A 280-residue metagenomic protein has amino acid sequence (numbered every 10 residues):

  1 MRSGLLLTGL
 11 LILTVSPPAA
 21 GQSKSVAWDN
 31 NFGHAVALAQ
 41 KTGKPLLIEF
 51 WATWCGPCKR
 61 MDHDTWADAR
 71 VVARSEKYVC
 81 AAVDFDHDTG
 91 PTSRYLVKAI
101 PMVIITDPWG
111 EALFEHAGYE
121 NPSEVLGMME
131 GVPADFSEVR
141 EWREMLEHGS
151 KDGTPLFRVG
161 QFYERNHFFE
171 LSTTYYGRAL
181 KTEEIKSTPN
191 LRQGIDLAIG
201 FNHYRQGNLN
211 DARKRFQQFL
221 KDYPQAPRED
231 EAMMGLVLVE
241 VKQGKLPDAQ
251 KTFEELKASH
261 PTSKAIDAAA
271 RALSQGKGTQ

Functional and structural regions predicted by a protein language model:
V26-N30, F50, W66-T89: Thiol-based oxidoreductase modules, predominantly thioredoxin-like and allied folds used for disulfide exchange
F50-D64: Conserved redox-active cysteine motifs that mediate thiol-disulfide chemistry, especially di-cysteine Cys-X(1-2)-Cys
A69, H116-Y119, G149-S150, Y163-F169 (+3 more regions): Short solvent-exposed coil/turn linkers within tandem alpha-helical repeat scaffolds
K98-S137: Non-catalytic, surface beta->alpha helical segment in thiol-disulfide oxidoreductase systems
R158-V159, I199, L236: Structural register within alpha-helical repeat arrays
